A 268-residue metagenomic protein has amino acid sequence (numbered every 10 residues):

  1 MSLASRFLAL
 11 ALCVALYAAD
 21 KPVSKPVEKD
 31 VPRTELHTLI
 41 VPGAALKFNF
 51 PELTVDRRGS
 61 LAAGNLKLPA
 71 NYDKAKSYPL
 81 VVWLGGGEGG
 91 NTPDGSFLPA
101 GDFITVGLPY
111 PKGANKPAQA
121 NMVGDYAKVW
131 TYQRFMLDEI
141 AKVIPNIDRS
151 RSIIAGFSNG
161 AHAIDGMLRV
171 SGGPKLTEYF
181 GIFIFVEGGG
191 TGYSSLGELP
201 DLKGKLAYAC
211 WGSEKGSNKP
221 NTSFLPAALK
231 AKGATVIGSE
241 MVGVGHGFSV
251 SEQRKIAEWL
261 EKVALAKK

Functional and structural regions predicted by a protein language model:
R6-Y17: Hydrophobic helical h-region of N-terminal Sec-dependent signal peptides in bacterial secretory/periplasmic proteins
A19-Y78, N159, A227, I237 (+1 more regions): A domain-start/cap signature at the N-terminus of enzymes
A70-S77, A120-N159, P174: Gly/Ser-rich "nucleophile elbow"/oxyanion-hole loop immediately N-terminal to the catalytic nucleophile in hydrolases
S77-P79, D102-F103, R151, G181 (+1 more regions): Alpha/beta-hydrolase fold active-site loops
L80-L137: Active-site machinery of serine-nucleophile hydrolases
G87, S158-A161: Active-site loop->helix "elbow" adjoining a glycine-rich segment at hydrolase catalytic centers
A161-P174: Short glycine-enriched nucleophile-adjacent loop and the immediately C-terminal alpha-helix near the catalytic center
T177-E261: The feature captures the conserved acid-bearing segment of alpha/beta-hydrolase catalytic domains
